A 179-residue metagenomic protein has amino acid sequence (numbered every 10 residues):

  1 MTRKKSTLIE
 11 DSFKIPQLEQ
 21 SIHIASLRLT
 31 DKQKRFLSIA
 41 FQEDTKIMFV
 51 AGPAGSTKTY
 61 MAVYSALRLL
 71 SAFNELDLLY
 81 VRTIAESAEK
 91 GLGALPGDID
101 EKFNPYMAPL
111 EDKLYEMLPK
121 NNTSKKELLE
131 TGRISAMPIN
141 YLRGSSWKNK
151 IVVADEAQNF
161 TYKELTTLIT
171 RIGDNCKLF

Functional and structural regions predicted by a protein language model:
M1-I15: Interdomain "pre-motor" coupling segment immediately N-terminal to P-loop NTPase/helicase cores
K14-A25: Conserved adenine-nucleotide phosphate-binding loops and their immediately adjacent elements
A25-D44: N-terminal pre-P-loop "Q-motif" helix
F41-E43, S71-F73, R143-S146, F160 (+1 more regions): Conserved catalytic network of the ASCE P-loop NTPase/AAA+ motor domain
E43-M48, N149: Pre-Walker A (Motif I) flank of P-loop NTPase domains
M48-L128: Conserved P-loop
E130-T167: Conserved RecA-like ASCE ATPase "motif II neighborhood" in helicase/translocase motors
V153, K177-F179: Structural recognition of the conserved hydrophobic beta-strand(s) that form the central parallel beta-sheet of P-loop
